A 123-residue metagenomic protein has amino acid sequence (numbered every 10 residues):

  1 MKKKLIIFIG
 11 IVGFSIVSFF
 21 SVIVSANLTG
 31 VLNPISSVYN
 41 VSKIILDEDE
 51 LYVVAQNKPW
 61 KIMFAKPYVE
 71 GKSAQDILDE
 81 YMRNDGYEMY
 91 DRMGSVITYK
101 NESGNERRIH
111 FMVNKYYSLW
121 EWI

Functional and structural regions predicted by a protein language model:
M1-L5: Positively charged n-region of N-terminal signal peptides that target proteins for export
I6-V24: Hydrophobic membrane-insertion alpha-helices, especially the h-region of bacterial N-terminal signal peptides
I9-V12, T29, E70: Feature targets compositionally biased, intrinsically disordered low-complexity regions with long contiguous runs
G13-I16, N33, Y52, A74: Polar low-complexity intrinsically disordered regions enriched in Ser/Thr and small residues
V17, L28-G30, D76-L78, E88 (+1 more regions): Generic structural signal for short, flexible, solvent-exposed coil/loop and linker residues
F20-P34: Sec-dependent signal peptide cleavage junction
S37-K100: Mature extracytoplasmic domains of secretory-pathway proteins
R92-I123: Non-cytosolic head/periplasmic domains of membrane-anchored proteins
